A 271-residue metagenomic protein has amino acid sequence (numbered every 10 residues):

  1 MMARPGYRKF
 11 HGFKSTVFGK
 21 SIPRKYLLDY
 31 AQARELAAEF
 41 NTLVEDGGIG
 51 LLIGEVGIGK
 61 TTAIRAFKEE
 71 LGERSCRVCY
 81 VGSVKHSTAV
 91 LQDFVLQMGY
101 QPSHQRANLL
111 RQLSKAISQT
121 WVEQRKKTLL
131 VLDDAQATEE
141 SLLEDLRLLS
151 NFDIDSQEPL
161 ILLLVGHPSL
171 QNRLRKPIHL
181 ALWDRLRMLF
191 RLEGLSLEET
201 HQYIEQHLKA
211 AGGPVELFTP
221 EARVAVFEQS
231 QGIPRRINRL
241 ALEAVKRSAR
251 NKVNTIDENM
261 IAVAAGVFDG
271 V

Functional and structural regions predicted by a protein language model:
M1-D46, G266, G270: A short, basic N-terminal segment
M2-G6, R65, A181, E198-E205 (+1 more regions): C-terminal alpha-helical "lid" subdomain
R8, H86-D93, Q101-D145, D153-E158 (+3 more regions): Mid-core helix/loop region of P-loop NTP-binding domains shared across ATPases and GTPases
E45-A66: Walker A/P-loop nucleotide-binding motif
G50-I53, Y80, V131: Short hydrophobic/aromatic beta-strand immediately N-terminal to the Walker A/P-loop
K68-E70, L170-R185: Short regulatory helix/loop adjacent to the ATP-binding pocket of P-loop NTPases
G72-Q97: AAA+/P-loop NTPase substrate/partner-engagement loops
V81-S83, L174, R187-T200: Conserved AAA+ ATPase "SRH/arginine-finger" region at the nucleotide-binding site
